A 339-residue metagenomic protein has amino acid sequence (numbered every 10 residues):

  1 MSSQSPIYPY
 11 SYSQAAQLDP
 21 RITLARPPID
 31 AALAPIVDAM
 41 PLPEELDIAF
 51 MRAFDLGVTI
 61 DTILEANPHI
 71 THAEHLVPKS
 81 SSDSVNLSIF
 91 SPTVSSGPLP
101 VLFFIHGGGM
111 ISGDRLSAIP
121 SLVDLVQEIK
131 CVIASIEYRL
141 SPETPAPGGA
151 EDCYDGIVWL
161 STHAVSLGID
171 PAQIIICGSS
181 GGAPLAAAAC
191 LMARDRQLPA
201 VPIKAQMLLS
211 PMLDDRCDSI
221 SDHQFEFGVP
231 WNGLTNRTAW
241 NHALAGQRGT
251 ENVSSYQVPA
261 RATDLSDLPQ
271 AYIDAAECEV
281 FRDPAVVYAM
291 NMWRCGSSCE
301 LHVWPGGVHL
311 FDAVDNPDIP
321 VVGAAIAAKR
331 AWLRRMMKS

Functional and structural regions predicted by a protein language model:
M1-F90, K338-S339: A glycine/proline-hinged amphipathic helix-loop "lid/cap" segment that gates access to hydrophobic ligand pockets
L87-P98, A260-L265: Short beta-strand-to-loop junctions in surface cap/lid or active-site-entrance loops
P98-G107: Short beta-strand element of the alpha/beta-hydrolase
G109, Y138-P145, L213, V308: Alpha/beta-hydrolase active-site loop signature
L116-S135: Short amphipathic alpha-helix adjacent to the substrate-entry channel of hydrolases
S161-I176: Gly/Ser-rich "nucleophile elbow"/oxyanion-hole loop immediately N-terminal to the catalytic nucleophile in hydrolases
P171-Q173, A187-S339: Alpha/beta hydrolase fold serine-hydrolase catalytic domain that processes acyl esters and thioesters
G178, G182, A186: Gly/Ala-rich beta-loop-alpha elbow adjacent to hydrolase catalytic centers
